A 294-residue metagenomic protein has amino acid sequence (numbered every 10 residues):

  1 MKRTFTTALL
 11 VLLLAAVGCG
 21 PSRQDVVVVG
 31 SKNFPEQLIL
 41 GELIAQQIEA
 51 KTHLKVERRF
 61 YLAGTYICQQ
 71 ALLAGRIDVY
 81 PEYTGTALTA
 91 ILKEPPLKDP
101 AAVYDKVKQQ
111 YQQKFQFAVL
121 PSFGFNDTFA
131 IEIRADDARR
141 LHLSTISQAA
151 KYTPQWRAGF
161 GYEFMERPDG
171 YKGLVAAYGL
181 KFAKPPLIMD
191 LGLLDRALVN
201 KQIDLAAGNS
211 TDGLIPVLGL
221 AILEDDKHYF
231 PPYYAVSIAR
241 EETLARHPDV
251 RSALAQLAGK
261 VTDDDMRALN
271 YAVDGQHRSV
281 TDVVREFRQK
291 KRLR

Functional and structural regions predicted by a protein language model:
A15-G18: C-terminal motif of bacterial Sec signal peptides marking the signal peptidase cleavage site
Q24-E36, L54-F60, P154-G159: Short, well-ordered beta-strand elements
I44-T52, I146-K184, R285-K290: Ligand-binding cleft/hinge of the Venus flytrap
K55-Q70, K184-R196: Short helix-initiation/N-cap motifs at beta->coil->alpha
L62-T65, G75-A87, V103-V107, R134 (+3 more regions): Beta->alpha turn/N-cap motifs
I91-L120, N200-Q202, L214-H228: Ligand-binding "clamshell"
P100-R157, E241, G259-D263: A conserved helix-loop-strand patch within extracytoplasmic ligand-binding domains of the periplasmic binding
M165, D169-G170, V175-A177, P248-R294: An extracytoplasmic/periplasmic, membrane-proximal ligand-sensing/linker region
